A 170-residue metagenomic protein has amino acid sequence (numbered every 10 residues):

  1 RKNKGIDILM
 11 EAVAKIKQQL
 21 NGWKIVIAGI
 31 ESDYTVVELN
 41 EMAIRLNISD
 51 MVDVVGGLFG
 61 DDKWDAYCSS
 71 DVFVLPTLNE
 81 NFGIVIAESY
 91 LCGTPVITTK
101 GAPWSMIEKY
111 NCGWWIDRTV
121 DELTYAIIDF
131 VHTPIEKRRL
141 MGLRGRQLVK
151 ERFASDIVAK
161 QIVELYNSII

Functional and structural regions predicted by a protein language model:
R1-K15, I25, V37: A conserved mid-protein helix/loop that constitutes part of the nucleotide-sugar donor-binding site
K24-E38, G56: Glycosyltransferase donor-sugar binding loop
V37-L58: Nucleotide-activated donor-binding/catalytic signature segment of Leloir-type glycosyltransferases, i.e., the conserved
G57-L58, D65-S70: Short alpha-helical donor nucleotide-sugar binding micro-motif in glycosyltransferases
L78: Aromatic "clamp/platform" in nucleotide-sugar-dependent glycosyltransferases that forms part of the donor/acceptor
P95-T99: Short hydrophobic beta-strand element within catalytic cores of glycosyltransferases and related nucleotide-activated
W114-D121, D129-I135: Conserved acidic donor-binding segment of nucleotide-sugar-dependent glycosyltransferases
E136-R152, Q161-E164: A short, well-ordered alpha-helix in the C-terminal region of glycosyltransferases
